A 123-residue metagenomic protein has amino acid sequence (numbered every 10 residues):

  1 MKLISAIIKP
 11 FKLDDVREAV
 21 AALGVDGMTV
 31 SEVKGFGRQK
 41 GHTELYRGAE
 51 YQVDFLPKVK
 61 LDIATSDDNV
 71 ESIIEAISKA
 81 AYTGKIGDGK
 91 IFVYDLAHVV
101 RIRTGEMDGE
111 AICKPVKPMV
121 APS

Functional and structural regions predicted by a protein language model:
M1-S123: Positively charged, small/polar-rich N-terminal and surface patches that mediate targeting and assembly and bind
